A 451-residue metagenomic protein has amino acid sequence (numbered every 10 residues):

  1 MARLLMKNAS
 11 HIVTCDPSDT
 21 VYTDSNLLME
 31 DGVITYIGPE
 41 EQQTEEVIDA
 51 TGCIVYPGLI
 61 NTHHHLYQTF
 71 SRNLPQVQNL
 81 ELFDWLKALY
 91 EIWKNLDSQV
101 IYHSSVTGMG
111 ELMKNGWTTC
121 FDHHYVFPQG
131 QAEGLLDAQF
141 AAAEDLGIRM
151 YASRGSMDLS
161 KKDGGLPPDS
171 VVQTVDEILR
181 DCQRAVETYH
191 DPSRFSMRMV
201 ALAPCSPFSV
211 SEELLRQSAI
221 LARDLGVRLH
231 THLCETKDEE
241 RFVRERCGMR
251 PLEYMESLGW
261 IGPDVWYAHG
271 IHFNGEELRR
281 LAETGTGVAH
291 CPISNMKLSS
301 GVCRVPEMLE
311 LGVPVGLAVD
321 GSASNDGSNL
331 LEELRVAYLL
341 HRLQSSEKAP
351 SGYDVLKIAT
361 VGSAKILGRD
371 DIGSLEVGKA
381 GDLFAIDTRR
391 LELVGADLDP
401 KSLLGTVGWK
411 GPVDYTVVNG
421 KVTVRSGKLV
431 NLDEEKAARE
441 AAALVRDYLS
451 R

Functional and structural regions predicted by a protein language model:
M1-Q43, C53-I54: N-terminal metal-binding scaffold of metallo-dependent hydrolase/deaminase domains
A2-N8, Q42-A88, V106, G110-K114 (+1 more regions): Replace "His-x-His-based motif
I12-D24, I37, L298-S299, V305 (+1 more regions): Acidic, glycine-enriched loop/beta-strand segments at the rims of small-molecule binding/catalytic pockets
C15, A380-A438: C-terminal cap of metal-dependent C-N hydrolases
L28, R72-R149, R180-R194, A442-S450: Alpha-helical scaffold segments that flank or form the walls of functional sites
F70-I101, L159-V175, S196, K237-D264 (+2 more regions): Active-site gating loops and adjacent loop-to-helix segments of metal-dependent hydrolytic enzymes
G130-G270: Metal-coordinating catalytic core of metallo-dependent amide/deamination hydrolases
S257-D264, P306-R390, T406-G408: His/Asp/Glu-enriched, well-ordered alpha-helical/loop segment that forms or immediately abuts the divalent-metal
